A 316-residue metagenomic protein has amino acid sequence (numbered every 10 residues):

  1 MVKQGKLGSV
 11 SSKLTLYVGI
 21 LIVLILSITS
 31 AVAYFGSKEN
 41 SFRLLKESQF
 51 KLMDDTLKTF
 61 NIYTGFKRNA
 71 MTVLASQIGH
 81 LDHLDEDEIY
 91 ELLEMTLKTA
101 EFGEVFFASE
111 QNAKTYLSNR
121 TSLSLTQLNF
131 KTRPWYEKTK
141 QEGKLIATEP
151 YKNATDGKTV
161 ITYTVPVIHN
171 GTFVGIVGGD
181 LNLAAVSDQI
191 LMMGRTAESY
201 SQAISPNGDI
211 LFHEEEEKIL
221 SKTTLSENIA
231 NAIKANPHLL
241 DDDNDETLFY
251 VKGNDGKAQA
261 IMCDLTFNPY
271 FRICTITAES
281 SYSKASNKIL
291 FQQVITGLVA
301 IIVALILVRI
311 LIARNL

Functional and structural regions predicted by a protein language model:
K3-E39, R43, V294-I306: Extreme N-terminal signal-anchor transmembrane helix of membrane signaling/transducer proteins, especially in bacteria
T15-L16, A33-Y63, D85, Y282 (+4 more regions): Juxtamembrane interface helices immediately C-terminal to a transmembrane segment
E47-I146: Extracytoplasmic/periplasmic sensory segments of membrane signal-transduction proteins
E91-L92, N119-Y151, E216-Y250: Extracytoplasmic/periplasmic sensor domains and loops in membrane signaling proteins
K98-T99, Y116-M193, A197-Y200, K252: Extracytoplasmic/periplasmic ligand-binding sensor regions of membrane-associated signaling proteins
V105-N112, Y200-I210: Short hydrophobic alpha-helical segments used for membrane anchoring or interfacial signaling
G175-I176, H213, R272: Short glycine-/small-residue motifs
L225-Q293: Extracellular/periplasmic juxtamembrane segments that couple receptor/chemosensory ectodomains to their
